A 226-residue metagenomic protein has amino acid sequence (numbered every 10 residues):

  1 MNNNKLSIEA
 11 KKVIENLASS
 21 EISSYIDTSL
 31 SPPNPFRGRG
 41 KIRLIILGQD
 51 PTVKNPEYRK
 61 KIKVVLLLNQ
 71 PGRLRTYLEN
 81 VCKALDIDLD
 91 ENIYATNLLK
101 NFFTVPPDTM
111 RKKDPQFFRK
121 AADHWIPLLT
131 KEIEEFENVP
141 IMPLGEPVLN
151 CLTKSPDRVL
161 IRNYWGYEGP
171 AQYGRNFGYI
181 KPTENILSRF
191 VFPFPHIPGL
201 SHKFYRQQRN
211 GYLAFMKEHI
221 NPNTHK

Functional and structural regions predicted by a protein language model:
M1-I26, D108-I126, K154-K226: C-terminal capping/extension of enzyme domains
E21-I93, L160-E168, H219: Adenosine ribonucleotide-centric catalytic and binding domains
S31-F36, L129-K131, I180-K181: Catalytic micro-motifs at enzyme active sites that drive phosphoryl/nucleotidyl and oxygen chemistry
R43-L44, E137-M142, R189-F192: Hydrophobic beta-strand segments of well-ordered beta-sheets in folded domains
I46-T52, A95-F103, G145-E146, V191-G199: Short loop/turn segments at strand-loop or loop-helix junctions that form parts of catalytic or ligand-binding pockets
V53-E57, F102-D108, H202: Short acidic/His/Gly/Ser-rich catalytic and metal-binding motifs that mark active-site loops of diverse hydrolases
D86-D88, I133-F136, T183-L187: Short, conserved loop/helix-junction motifs that constitute active-site signature segments in enzyme catalytic cores
D90-S155: Internal catalytic-core helix/loop-beta-alpha segment that presents or stabilizes conserved functional determinants
